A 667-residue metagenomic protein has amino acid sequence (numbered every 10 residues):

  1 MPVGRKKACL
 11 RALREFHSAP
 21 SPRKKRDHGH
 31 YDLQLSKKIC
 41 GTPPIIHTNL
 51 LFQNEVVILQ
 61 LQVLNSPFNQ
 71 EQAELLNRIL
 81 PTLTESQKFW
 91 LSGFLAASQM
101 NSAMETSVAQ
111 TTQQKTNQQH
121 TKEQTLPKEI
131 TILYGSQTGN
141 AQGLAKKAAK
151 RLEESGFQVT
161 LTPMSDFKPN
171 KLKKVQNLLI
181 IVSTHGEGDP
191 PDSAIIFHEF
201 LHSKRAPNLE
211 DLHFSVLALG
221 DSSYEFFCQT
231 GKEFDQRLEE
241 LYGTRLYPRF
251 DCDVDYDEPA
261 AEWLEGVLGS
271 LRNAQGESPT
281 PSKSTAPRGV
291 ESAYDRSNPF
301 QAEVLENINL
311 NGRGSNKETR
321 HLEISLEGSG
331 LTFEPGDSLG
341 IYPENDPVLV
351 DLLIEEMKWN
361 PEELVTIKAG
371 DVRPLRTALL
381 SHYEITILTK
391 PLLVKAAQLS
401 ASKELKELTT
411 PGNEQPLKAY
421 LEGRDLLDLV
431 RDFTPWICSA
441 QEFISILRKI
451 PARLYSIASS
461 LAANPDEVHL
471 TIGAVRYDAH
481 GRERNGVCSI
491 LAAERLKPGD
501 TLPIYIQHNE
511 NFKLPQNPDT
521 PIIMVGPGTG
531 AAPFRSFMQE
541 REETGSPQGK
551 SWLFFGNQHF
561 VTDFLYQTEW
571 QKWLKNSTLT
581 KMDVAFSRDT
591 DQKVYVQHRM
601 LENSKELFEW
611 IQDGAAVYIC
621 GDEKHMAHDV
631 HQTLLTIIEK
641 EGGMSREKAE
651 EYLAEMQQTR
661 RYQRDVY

Functional and structural regions predicted by a protein language model:
G4, L10-H17, R26-H30: Compositionally biased, intrinsically disordered low-complexity segments enriched in Pro/Arg/Gln/His
L10-L13, L33-L35, L50-L51: Leucine-biased recognition of intrinsically disordered, low-complexity hydrophobic segments
R11-R14, R23, P44, Q113-Q114 (+1 more regions): Intrinsically disordered, low-complexity repeat/linker tracts enriched for polar/charged residues
S18-A19, G29-D32, G41, T48: Short hydrophobic alpha-helical segments enriched in small aliphatic residues
S18-S21, S36, S278: Serine residues within intrinsically disordered or low-complexity segments
N49-Y667: FNR-like FAD-binding dehydrogenase module
